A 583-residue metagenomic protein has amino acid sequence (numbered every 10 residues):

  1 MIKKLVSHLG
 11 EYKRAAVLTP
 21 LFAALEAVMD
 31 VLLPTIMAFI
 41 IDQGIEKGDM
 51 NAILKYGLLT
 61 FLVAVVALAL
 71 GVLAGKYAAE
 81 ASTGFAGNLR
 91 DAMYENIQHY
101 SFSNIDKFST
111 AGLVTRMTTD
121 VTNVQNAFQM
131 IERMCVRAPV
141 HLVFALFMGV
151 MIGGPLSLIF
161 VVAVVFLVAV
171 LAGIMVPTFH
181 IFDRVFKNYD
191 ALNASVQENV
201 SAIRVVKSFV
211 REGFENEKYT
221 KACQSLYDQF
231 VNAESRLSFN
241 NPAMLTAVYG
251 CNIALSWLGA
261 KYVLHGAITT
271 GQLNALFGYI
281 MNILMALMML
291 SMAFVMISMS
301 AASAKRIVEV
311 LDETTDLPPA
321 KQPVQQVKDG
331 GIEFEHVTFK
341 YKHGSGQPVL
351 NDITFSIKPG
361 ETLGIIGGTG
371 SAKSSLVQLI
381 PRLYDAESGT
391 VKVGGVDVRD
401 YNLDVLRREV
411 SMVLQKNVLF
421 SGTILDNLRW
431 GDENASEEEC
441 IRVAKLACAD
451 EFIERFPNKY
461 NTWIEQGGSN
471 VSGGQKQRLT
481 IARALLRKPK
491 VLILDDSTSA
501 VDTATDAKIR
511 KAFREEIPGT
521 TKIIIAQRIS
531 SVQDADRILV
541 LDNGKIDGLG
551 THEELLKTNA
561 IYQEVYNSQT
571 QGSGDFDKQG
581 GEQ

Functional and structural regions predicted by a protein language model:
M1-E11, L113: A short amphipathic helical element positioned immediately N-terminal to and/or at the very start of a transmembrane
G10, A16-L73, Y77, V150-P155 (+1 more regions): Transmembrane helix-loop-helix hairpins at lipid-water interfaces of multipass membrane proteins, especially the type-1
E11-R14, H99-S103, T119-E132, V136-V140 (+5 more regions): An intracellular "coupling" helix at the cytosolic face of ABC transporter transmembrane type-1 domains
L21, L25, M29-L33, L58 (+6 more regions): Hydrophobic alpha-helical transmembrane segments of ABC transporter permease domains
L21-F22, M29-D42, V63-T110, V114 (+12 more regions): Juxtamembrane helix-loop junctions of ABC transporter transmembrane domains
K47-G48, T83, D91-T115, T119-V121 (+5 more regions): Short intracellular "coupling" helices and adjacent cytoplasmic loop segments at the cytosolic face of multi-pass
D49-I53, F144, M148-V165, V176 (+2 more regions): Helix-loop-helix
Q325-Q583: ABC-type nucleotide-binding domain
